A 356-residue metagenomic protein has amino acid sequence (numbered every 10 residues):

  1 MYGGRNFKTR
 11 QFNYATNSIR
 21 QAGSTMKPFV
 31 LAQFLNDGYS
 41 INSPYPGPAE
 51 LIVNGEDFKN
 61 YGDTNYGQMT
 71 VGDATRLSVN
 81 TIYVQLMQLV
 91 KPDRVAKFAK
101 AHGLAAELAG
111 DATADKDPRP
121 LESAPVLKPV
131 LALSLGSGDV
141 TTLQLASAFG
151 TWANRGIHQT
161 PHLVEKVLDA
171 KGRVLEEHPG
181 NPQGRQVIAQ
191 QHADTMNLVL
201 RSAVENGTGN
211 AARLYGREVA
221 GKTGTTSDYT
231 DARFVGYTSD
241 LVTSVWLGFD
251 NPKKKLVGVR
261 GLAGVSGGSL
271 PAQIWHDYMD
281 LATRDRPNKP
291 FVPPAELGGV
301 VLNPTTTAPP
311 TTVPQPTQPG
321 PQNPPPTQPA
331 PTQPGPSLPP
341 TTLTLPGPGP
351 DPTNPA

Functional and structural regions predicted by a protein language model:
M1-Q21, M26, D73, D139-T306 (+1 more regions): A penicillin-recognizing enzyme superfamily signal
M1-R5, L35-Y39, G47-E50, R76-N80 (+5 more regions): Glycine-rich, acidic and aromatic/proline-enriched surface loops and short helix-turn segments that act as binding
T9-F29, I41-G47, M69, A132-L133: Short active-site loop at a secondary-structure junction that contains or immediately precedes the catalytic residue(s)
Y39-V95, V130-L133, H158, A170-S202: Conserved catalytic neighborhood of penicillin-recognizing serine enzymes
N42-P44, E107-L127, A132-L133, Q159-E165 (+2 more regions): Surface-exposed patches in mature extracellular/periplasmic domains of secreted proteins
E56-D63, K91-S147, L163: Mid-domain, small-residue-enriched loop/turn segments at the edges of structured enzyme/sensor domains
A295-A356: Proline/serine/threonine-rich low-complexity "mucin-like" segments in extracytoplasmic/periplasmic regions that act as
